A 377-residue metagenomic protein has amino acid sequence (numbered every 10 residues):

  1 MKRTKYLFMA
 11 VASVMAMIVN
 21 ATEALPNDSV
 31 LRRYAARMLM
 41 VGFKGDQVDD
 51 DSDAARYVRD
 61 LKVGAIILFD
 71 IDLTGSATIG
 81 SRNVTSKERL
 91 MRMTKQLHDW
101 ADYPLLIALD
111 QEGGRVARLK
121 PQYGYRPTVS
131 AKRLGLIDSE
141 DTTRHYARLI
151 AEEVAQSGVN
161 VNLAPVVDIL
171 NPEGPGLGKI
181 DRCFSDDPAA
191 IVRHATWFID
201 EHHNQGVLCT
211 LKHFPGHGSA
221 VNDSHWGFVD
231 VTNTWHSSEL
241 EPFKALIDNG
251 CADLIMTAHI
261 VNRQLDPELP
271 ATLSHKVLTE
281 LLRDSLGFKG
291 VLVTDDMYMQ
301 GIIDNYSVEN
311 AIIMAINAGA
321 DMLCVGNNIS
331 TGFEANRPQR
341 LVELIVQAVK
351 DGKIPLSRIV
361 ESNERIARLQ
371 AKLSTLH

Functional and structural regions predicted by a protein language model:
M1-F8: Bacterial N-terminal signal peptides that target proteins for export
V11-N20: Hydrophobic h-region of N-terminal signal peptides that target proteins for export in Gram-negative bacteria
T22-P121, L323-V325, R368, T375: N-terminal hydrophobic targeting/anchoring segments and the immediately downstream early-domain regions of hydrolases
S29, S139-T142, S285: Coil residues (strongly favoring Ser/Thr
D49-D50, I66, S81-W100, V192-Q347 (+1 more regions): Second-shell residues forming the walls of enzyme active-site clefts
V84-L106, G113, D138-G158, S357 (+1 more regions): Active-site-adjacent structural elements in enzyme catalytic domains
R115, P121-Y123, A131-R133, R148-T234 (+1 more regions): Surface-exposed loop and adjacent secondary-structure segments within mature catalytic domains
V349-H377: Mid-to-C-terminal alpha-helical segments outside catalytic/metal-binding sites
